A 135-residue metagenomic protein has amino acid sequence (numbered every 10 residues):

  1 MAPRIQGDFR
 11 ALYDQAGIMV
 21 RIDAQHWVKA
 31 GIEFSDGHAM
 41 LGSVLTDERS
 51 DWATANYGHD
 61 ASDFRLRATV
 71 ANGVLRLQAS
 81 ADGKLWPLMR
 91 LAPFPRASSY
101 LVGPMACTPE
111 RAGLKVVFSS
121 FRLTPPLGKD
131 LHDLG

Functional and structural regions predicted by a protein language model:
M1-G135: Extracellular glycan-recognition regions
